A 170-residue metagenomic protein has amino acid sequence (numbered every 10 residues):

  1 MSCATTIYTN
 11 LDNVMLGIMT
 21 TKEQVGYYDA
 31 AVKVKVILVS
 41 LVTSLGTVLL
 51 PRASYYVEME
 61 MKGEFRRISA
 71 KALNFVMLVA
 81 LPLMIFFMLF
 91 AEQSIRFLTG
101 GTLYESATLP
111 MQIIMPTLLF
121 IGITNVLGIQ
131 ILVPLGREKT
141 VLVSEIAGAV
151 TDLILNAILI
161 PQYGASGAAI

Functional and structural regions predicted by a protein language model:
M1, T5, T9, V32 (+5 more regions): Short runs within selected transmembrane alpha-helices of multi-pass transporters and secretion channels
T6-I37, Y55-Y56, E92-L103, Q162: Helix-terminus/linker motif at the lipid-water interface of multi-pass membrane proteins
M15, L49, A53, F90 (+4 more regions): Hydrophobic side-chain positions within alpha-helical transmembrane segments of multi-pass secondary transporters
G17-I18, R66, V79, R96 (+2 more regions): A cross-family signal for key residues in well-ordered alpha-helices that form functional helical elements
K22-Q24, A70, F87-I123: Interfacial segments at transmembrane-helix termini and the short loops linking adjacent helices
E23, V34, K62-K71, F75 (+4 more regions): Juxtamembrane/transmembrane-helix boundary motifs in multi-pass membrane proteins
A31, K35-N74, A80, G128-P134: Helix-loop junctions and terminal segments of transmembrane helices in multi-pass membrane transport/translocation
V32, I68, A72-M88, L103 (+3 more regions): Short alpha-helical transmembrane segments in multi-pass integral membrane proteins
